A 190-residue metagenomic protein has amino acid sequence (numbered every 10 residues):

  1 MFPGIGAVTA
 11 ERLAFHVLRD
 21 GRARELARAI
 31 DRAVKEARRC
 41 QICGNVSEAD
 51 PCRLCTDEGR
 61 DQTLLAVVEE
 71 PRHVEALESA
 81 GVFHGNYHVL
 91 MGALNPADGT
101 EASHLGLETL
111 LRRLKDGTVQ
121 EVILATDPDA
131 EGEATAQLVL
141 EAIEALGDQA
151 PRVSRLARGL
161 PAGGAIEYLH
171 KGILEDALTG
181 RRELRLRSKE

Functional and structural regions predicted by a protein language model:
M1-P3: Extended, structured, electrostatic nucleic-acid-contact surfaces
A10, D57-T126: Extended interfacial segments that mediate partner engagement and assembly in macromolecular machines
E11-E25, A29-I42: Short, small/acidic-rich helices and loops at N termini and domain boundaries of DNA replication/processing enzymes
C40-C43, C52-C55: Short cysteine-rich clusters marking metal-coordination/redox-active sites
S47-A49, R60: Short functional micro-motifs and their immediate structural scaffolds
A80-H84, L111-E190: Long C-terminal interaction/binding lobes of large macromolecular proteins
